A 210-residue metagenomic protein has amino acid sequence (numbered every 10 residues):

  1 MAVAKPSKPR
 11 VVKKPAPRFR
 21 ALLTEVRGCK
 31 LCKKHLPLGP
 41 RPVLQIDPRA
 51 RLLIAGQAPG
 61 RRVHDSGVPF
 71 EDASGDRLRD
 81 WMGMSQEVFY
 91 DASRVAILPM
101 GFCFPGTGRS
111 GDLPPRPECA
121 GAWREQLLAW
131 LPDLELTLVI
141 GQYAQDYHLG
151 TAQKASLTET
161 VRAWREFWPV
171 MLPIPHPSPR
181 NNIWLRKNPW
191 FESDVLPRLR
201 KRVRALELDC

Functional and structural regions predicted by a protein language model:
K5-L208: A polyanion-binding, active-site-adjacent surface
